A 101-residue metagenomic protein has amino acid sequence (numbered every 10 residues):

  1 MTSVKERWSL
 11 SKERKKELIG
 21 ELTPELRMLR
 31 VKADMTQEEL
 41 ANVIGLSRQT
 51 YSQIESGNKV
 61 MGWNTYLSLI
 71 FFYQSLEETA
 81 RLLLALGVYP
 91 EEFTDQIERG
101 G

Functional and structural regions predicted by a protein language model:
V4, N64-A85: DNA major-groove recognition helix of helix-turn-helix/homeodomain DNA-binding modules
V4-K32: A short, Lys/Arg-rich alpha-helix, primarily the initiator
P24, M28, Q49-S52, N64: Positions in alpha-helical segments
P24-L40, S68, G100-G101: Short basic helix-loop element that most often maps to the first helix and adjoining turn of HTH DNA-binding modules
D34-Q53: Short alpha-helical DNA-recognition segment
S56: Short, conserved catalytic or interaction motifs in soluble domains
E78-G101: Short, charged recognition helix plus adjacent turn of helix-turn-helix-like nucleic-acid-binding domains
